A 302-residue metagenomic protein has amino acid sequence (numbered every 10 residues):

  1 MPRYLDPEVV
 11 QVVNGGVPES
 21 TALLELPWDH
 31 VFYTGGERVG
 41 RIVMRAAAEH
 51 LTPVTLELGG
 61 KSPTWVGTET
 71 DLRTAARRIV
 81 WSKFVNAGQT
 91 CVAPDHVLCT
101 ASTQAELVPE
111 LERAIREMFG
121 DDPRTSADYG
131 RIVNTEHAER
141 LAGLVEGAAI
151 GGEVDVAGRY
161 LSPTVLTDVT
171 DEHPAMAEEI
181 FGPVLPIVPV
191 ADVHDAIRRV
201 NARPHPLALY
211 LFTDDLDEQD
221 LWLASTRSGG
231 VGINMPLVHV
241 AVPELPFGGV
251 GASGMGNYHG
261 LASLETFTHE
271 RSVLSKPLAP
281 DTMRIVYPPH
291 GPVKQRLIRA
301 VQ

Functional and structural regions predicted by a protein language model:
M1-P18: PLP-dependent aminotransferase-like
V13-G16, T34, S82, F212-T213 (+2 more regions): Conserved residues at the C-terminal ends of beta-strands
N14-T21, G35-I42, A46: Beta-loop-alpha module in the N-terminal Rossmann-like domain of NAD(P)-dependent dehydrogenases, especially those
L24-E25, L58-G60, T90-V92, T125-S126 (+2 more regions): Short glycine-enriched loop/turn motifs at secondary-structure junctions
L24-E25, V43-A46, P109-E110, L223-A224 (+1 more regions): Short amphipathic alpha-helical segments
L26-V31, H50, A202-P204, R227-G229: Glycine-enriched alpha-helix->loop->beta-strand junction motifs that scaffold or abut catalytic
D29-H30, R38-D171, I233, K294-Q295: ALDH superfamily catalytic-core signature
R116, Y160-Q302: Conserved C-terminal structural/oligomerization subdomain of aldehyde/semialdehyde dehydrogenase
